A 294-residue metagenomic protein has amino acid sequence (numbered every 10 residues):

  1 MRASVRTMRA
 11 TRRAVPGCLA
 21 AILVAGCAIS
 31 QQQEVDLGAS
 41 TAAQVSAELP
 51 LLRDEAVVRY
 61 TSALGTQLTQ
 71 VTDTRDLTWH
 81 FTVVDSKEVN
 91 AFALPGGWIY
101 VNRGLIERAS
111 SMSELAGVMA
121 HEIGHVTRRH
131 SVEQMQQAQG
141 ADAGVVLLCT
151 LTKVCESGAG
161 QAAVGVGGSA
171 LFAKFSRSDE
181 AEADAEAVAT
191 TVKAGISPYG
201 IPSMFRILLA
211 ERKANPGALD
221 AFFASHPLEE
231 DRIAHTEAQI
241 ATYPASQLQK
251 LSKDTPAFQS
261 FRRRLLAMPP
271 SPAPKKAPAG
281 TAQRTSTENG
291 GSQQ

Functional and structural regions predicted by a protein language model:
M1-C18: Bacterial N-terminal signal peptides that target proteins for export
P16-L19, C27-Q294: A Zn2+-metalloprotease active-site environment signal
